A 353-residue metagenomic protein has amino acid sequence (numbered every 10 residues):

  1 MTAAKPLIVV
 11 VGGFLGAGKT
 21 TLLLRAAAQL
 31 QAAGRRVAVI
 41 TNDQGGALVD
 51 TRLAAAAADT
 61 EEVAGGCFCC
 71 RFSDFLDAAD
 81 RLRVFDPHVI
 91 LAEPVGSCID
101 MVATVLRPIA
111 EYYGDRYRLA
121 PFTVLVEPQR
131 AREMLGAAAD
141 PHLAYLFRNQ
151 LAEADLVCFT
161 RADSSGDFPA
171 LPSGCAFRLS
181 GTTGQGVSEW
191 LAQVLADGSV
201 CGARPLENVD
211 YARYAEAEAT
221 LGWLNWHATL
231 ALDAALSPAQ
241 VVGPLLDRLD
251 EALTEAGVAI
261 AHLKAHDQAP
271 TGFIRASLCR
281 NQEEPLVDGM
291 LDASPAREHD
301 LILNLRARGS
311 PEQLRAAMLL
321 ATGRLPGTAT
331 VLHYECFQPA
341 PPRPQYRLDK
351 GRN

Functional and structural regions predicted by a protein language model:
T2-V11, G16-A17, T21, S199-N353: P-loop NTP-binding site
A3-G12, A17-Y145: Nucleotide-state-sensitive switch-loop elements of NTP-binding domains
L7, R71-D74, M101, L143-Q150 (+4 more regions): Helical mechanochemical/support elements of P-loop NTPase systems and associated helical scaffolds
N42, P94-G96, A162-D163, R306-R308: Structural motif
T51-A56, F168-S173, A316-G323: Short, aromatic/basic amphipathic alpha-helical patches
C67-C70, T183-S188, F337-P342: A short acidic, often aromatic-flanked loop/helix-cap motif at beta-alpha or helix-coil junctions that lines enzyme
A144-E218: Canonical P-loop GTPase G-domain recognition
